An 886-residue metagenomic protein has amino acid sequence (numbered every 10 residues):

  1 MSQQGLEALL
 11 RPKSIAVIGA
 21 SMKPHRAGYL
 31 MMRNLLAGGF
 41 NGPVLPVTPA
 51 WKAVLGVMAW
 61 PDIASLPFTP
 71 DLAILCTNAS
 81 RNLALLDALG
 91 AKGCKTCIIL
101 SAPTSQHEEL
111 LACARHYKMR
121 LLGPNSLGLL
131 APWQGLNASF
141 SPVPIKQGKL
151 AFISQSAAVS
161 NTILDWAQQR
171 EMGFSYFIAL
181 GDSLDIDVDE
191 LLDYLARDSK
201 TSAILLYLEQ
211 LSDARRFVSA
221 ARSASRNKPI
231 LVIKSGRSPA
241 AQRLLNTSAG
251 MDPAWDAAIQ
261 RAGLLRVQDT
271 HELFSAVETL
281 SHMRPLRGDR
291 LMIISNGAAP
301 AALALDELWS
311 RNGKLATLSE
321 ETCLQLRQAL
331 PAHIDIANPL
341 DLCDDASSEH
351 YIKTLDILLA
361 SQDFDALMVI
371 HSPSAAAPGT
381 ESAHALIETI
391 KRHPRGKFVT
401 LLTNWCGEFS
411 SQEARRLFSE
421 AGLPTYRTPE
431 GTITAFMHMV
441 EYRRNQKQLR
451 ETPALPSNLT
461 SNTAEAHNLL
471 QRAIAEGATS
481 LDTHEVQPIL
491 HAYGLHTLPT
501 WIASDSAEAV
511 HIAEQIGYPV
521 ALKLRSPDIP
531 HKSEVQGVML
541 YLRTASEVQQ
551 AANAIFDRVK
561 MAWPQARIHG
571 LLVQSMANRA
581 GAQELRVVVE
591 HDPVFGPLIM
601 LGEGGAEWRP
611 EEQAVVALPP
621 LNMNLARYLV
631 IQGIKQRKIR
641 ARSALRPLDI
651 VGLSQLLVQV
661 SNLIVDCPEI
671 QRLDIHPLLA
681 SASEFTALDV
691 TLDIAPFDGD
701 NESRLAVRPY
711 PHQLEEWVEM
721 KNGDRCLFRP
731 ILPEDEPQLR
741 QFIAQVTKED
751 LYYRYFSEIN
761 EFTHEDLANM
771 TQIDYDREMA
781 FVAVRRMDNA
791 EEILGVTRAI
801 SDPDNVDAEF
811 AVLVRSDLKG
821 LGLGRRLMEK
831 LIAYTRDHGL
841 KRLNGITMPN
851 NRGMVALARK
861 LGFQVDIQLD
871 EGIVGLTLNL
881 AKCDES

Functional and structural regions predicted by a protein language model:
M1-D689, F697: Catalytic-core regions of core metabolic enzymes, especially those transforming organic acids/acyl-group intermediates
L522, V573, L692, A783 (+1 more regions): Short beta-strand element of the conserved SAM-dependent methyltransferase core
D698-S886: Long, contiguous binding/interaction regions
